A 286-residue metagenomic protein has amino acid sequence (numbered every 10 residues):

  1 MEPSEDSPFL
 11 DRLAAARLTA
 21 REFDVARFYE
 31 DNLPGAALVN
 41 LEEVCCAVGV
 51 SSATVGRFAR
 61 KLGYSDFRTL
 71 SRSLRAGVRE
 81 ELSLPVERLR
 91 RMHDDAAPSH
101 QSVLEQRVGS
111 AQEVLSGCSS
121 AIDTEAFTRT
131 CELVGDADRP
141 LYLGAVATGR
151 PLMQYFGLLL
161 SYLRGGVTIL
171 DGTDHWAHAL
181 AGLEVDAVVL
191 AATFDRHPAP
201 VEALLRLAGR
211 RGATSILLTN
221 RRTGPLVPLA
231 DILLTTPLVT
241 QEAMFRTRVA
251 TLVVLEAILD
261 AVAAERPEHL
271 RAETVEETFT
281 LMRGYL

Functional and structural regions predicted by a protein language model:
E5-L10, A15-R27, D31-L38, E42-A126: HTH-adjacent hinge/linker in prokaryotic transcriptional regulators
Y64-S65, D260-L270: Short helix-capping/linker segments at secondary-structure and domain boundaries
D123-R139: Short, acidic loop-to-helix structural element flanking the phosphoryl-transfer center in phosphate-processing enzymes
G135-V253, L259-E265: Glycine-rich phosphate-binding loops that contact phosphosugars or nucleotide phosphates
E268-L286: A short, charged, Gly/Pro-tolerant segment at domain boundaries
